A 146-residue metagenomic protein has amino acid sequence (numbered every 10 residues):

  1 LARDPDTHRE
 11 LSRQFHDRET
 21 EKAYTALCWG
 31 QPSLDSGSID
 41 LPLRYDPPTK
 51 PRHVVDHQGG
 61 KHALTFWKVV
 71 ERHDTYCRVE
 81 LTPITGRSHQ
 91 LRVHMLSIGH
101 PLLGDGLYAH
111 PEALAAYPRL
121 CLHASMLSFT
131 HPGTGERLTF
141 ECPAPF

Functional and structural regions predicted by a protein language model:
L1-F146: RNA pseudouridine synthases
